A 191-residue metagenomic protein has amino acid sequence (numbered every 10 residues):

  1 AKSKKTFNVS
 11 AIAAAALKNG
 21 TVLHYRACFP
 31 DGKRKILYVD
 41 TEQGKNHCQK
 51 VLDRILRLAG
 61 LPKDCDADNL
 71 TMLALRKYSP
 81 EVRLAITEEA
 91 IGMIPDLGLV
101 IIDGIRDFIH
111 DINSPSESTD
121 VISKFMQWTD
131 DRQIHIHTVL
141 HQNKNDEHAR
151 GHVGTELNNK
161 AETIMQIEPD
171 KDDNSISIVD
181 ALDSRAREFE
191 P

Functional and structural regions predicted by a protein language model:
A1-L61, N159, I164: Walker A/P-loop NTP-binding active-site region of P-loop NTPases, recognizing the glycine-rich GxxxxGKT/S
K2, L99, D107, S116-P191: Phosphate-binding/switch region of NTP-binding enzymes
K5-T6, C48-Q49, D111, R150 (+1 more regions): Alpha-helix N-cap/helix-start motif
F7-A11, G44, M72, H135-L140 (+1 more regions): N-terminal start-of-chain detector that recognizes signal peptides and the immediate post-cleavage beginning
L23-H24, A59, K63, G98 (+2 more regions): Secondary-structure transition/capping residues
H24-F29, G60, E89-I91, Q127 (+1 more regions): Short, flexible, glycine/charge-rich loop motifs used to bind or transfer phosphoryl groups or to couple energy/partner
P30-S116, D120: Conserved inter-motif catalytic segment of the P-loop NTP-binding fold
